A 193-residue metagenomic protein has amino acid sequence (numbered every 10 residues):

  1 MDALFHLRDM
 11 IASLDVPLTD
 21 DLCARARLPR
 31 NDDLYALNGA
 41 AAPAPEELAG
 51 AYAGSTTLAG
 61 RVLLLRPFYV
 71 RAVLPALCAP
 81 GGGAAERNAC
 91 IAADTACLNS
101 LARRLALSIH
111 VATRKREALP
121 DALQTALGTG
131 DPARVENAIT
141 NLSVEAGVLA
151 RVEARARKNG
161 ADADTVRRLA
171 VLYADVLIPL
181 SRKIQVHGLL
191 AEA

Functional and structural regions predicted by a protein language model:
M1-A193: Extended amphipathic alpha-helical regions
